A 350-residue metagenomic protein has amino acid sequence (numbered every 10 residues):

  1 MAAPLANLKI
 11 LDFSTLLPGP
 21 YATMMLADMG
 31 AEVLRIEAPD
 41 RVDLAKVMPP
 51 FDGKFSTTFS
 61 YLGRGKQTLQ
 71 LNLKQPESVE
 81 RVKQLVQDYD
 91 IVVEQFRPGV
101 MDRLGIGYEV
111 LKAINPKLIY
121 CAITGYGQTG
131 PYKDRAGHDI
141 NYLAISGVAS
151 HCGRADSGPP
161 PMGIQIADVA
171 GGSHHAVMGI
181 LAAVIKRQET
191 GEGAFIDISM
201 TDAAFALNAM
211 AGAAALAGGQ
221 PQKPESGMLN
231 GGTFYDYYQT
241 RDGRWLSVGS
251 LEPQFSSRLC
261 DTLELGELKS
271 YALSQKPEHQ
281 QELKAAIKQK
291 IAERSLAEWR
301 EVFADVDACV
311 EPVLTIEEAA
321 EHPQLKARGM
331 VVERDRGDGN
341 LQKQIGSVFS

Functional and structural regions predicted by a protein language model:
M1-G179, A183-E189, R334, S347: N-terminal helix-loop segment corresponding to the beta1-alpha1 unit of nucleotide/adenylate-binding folds
M1-K9, Q239-R241, E318-S350: Terminal low-complexity tails and localization/encapsulation signals of metabolic enzymes
K46-P49, A214-P224, H322-R336: Short, surface-exposed loop/helix-turn segments at secondary-structure junctions that function as lids/hinges flanking
F59, E225-N230, D236, D338-G346: Short Gly/Pro-enriched turn/cap motifs at secondary-structure boundaries
N72, E94, I198-T201, V248-G249: Active-site-adjacent beta-strand anchor residues
Q128, D156-A167, Q188-A204, Q220-N230 (+1 more regions): Conserved Rossmann-fold dehydrogenase catalytic segment
S146, G172-G193, A206, M210-A217 (+1 more regions): Oxidoreductase and adenylate-handling cofactor-binding alpha/beta cores
F234-V310, E317, P323: Aromatic-enriched alpha-helical interface/lid elements that frame and gate functional surfaces
